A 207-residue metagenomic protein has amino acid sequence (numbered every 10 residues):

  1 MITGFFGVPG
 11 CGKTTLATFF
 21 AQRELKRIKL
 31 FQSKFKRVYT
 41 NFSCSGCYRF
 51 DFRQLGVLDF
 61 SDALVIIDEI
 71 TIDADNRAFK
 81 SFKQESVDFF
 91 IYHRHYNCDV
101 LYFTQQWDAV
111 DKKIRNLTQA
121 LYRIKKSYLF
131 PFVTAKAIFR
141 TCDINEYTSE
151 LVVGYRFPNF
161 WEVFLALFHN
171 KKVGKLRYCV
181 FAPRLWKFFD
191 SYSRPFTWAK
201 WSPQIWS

Functional and structural regions predicted by a protein language model:
F5: Hydrophobic anchor at the beta1->P-loop junction of P-loop NTPases
V8: P-loop (Walker A) phosphate-binding loop of NTP-binding proteins
K13-T14: Conserved lysine of the Walker
F35, S61-L64, Y96-Y102: Loop/turn-to-beta-strand initiation segments
D68-I70: Walker B catalytic acidic pair
I72-V152: Replace "adjacent to P-loop NTPase cores in ATP/GTP-dependent enzymes" with "adjacent to NTP-binding cores
A120, A135-S207: Conserved P-loop NTPase motor module
